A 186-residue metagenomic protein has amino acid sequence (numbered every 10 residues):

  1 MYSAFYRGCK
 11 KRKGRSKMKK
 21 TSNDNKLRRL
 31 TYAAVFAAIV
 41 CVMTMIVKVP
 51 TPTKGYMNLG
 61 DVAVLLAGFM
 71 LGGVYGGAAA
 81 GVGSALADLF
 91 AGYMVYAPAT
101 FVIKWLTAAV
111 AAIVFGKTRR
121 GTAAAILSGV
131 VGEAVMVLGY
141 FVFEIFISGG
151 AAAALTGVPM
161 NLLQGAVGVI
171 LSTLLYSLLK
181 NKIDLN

Functional and structural regions predicted by a protein language model:
Y2-N186: Loop-helix junctions at membrane interfaces
